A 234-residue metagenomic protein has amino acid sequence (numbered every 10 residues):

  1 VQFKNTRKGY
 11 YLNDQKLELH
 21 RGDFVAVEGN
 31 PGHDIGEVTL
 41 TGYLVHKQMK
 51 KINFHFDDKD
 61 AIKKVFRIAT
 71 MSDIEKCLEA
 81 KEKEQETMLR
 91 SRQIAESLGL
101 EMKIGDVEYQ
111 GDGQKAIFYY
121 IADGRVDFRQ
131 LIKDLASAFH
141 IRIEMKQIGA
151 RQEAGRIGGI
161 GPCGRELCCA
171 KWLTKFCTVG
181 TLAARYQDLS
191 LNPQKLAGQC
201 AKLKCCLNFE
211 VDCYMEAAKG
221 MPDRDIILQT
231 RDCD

Functional and structural regions predicted by a protein language model:
V1-N192: Acidic-enriched and Gly/Ser
G9, C233-D234: Short basic/aromatic-enriched segments
E18-V25, A218-C233: Short coil-to-beta transition motif at edge beta-strands of beta-rich domains
D34-E37, Q110, G198-A201, D225-L228: Generic hydrophobic/packing signal
G161, E166, L203-K204, R231: Secreted/extracellular small peptides and ectodomain modules produced from precursors
L173-P193, A197, A201-K202, N208-I226: Ferredoxin-type iron-sulfur electron-transfer modules in oxidoreductases and energy-metabolism complexes
